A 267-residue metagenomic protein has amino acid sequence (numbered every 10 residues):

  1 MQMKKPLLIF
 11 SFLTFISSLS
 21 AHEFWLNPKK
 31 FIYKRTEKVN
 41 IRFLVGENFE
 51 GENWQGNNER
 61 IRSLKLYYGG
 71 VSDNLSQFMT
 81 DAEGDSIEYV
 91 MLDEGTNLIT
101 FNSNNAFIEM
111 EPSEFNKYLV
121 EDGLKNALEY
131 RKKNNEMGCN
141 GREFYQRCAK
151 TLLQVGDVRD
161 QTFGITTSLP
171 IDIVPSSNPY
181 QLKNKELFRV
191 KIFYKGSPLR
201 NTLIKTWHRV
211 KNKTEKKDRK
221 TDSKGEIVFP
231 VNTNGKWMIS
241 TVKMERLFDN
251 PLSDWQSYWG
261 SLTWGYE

Functional and structural regions predicted by a protein language model:
P6-F15: Sec-dependent N-terminal signal peptides
H22-A82: Start-of-domain marker
H22-V39, N126-F188, F193-P198, V210-N212 (+1 more regions): Beta-strand-rich domain onsets/edges
N48-Q55, K191-L199: Structural motif
N57-E59, S197-H208: Short, ordered, surface-exposed loop/turn motifs in non-cytosolic proteins
S63-S72, L203-D218: Short amphipathic beta-strand segments in non-cytosolic proteins
E83-S86, T221-G235: Glycine-centered loop-to-beta-strand initiation motif
N104-P112, E245-N250: Short acidic/polar inter-strand loop motif in beta-rich domains
